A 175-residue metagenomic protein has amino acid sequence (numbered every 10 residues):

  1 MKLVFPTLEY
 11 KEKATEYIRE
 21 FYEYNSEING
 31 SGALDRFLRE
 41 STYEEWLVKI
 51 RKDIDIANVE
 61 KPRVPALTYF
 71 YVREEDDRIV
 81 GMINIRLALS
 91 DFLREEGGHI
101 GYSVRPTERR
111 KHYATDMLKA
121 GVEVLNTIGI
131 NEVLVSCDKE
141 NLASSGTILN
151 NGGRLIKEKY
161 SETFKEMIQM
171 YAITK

Functional and structural regions predicted by a protein language model:
M1-H99, M167-K175: GNAT-family acyltransferases
K13, M117, A143: Charged catalytic carboxylate motif
A88-S90, T107, E140: Short coil/turn motifs at secondary-structure junctions
G101-V104, R110-E123, G146-N150: Conserved acetyl-CoA-binding loop-helix of GNAT-fold acetyltransferases
R109, V135-S145: Conserved beta-strand-loop-alpha-helix junction that forms the acyl-donor binding cleft
T127-S136: Conserved GNAT acetyl-CoA-binding A-motif
I128, N150-N151: Structural motif
S136-C137, G152-Q169: Conserved catalytic-core motifs of GNAT/GCN5-like acyltransferases
